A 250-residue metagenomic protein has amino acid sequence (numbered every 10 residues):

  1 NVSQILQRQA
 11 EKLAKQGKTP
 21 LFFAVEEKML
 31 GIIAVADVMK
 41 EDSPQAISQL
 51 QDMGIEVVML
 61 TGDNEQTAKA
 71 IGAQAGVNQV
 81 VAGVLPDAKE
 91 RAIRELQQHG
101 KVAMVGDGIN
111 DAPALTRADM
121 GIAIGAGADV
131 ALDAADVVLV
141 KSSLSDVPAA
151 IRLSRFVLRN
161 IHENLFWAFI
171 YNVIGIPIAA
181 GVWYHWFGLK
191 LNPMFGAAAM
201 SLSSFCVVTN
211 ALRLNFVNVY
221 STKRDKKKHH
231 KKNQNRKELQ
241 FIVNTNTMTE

Functional and structural regions predicted by a protein language model:
Q9-T19, A24-E163, K231, T249-E250: Conserved ATP-binding TGD loop and adjacent catalytic N/P-domain core of P-type ATPases
P86, L96, S143-Y184, M194 (+3 more regions): Soluble-to-membrane junctions at the N-terminal ends of transmembrane alpha-helices in multi-pass ion-transporting
G108, D133, F169, M200-S201 (+1 more regions): Hydrophobic transmembrane-helix microenvironments that flank and shape a buried ionizable site
N110, G175, C206: Short active-site segment of divalent metal-dependent hydrolases/proteases that encodes the spacing between
T116, D133-A134, P177, M194 (+1 more regions): Re-entrant/interfacial helical elements at transmembrane boundaries that shape and gate the permeation pathway
W186-L202: Membrane-water interface of transmembrane alpha-helices in multipass transporters/channels
M200, S204-D225: Membrane-helix cytosolic exit motif
